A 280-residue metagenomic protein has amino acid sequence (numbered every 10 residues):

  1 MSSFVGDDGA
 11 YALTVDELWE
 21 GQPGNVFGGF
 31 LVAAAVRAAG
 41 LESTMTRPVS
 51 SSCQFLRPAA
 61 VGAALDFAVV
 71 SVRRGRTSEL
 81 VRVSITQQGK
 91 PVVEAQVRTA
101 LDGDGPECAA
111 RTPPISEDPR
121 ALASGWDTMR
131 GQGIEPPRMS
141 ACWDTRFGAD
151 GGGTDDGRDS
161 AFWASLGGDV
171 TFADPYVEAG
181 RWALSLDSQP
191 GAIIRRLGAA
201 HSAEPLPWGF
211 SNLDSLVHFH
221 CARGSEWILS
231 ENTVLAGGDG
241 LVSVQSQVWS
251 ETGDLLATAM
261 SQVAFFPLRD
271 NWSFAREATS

Functional and structural regions predicted by a protein language model:
M1-S280: Terminal targeting signals and extreme-terminal segments of soluble enzymes
